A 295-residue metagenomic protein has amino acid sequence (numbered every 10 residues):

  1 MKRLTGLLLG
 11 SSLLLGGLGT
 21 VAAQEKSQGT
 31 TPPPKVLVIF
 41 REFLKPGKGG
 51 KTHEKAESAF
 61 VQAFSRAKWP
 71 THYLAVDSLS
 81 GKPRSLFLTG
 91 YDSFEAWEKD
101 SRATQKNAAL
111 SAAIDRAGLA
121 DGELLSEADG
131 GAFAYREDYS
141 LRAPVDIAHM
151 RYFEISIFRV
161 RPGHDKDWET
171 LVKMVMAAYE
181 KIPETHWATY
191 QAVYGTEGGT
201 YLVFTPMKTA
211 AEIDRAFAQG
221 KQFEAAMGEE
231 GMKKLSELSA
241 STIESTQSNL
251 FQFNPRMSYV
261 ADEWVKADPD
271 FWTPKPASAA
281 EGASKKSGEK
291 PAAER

Functional and structural regions predicted by a protein language model:
M1-L4: Positively charged n-region of N-terminal signal peptides that target proteins for export
L8-G17: Bacterial N-terminal signal peptides
A22-R295: Short S/T/G/P-rich N-terminal loop/turn motif that feeds into the first structured element of a domain
